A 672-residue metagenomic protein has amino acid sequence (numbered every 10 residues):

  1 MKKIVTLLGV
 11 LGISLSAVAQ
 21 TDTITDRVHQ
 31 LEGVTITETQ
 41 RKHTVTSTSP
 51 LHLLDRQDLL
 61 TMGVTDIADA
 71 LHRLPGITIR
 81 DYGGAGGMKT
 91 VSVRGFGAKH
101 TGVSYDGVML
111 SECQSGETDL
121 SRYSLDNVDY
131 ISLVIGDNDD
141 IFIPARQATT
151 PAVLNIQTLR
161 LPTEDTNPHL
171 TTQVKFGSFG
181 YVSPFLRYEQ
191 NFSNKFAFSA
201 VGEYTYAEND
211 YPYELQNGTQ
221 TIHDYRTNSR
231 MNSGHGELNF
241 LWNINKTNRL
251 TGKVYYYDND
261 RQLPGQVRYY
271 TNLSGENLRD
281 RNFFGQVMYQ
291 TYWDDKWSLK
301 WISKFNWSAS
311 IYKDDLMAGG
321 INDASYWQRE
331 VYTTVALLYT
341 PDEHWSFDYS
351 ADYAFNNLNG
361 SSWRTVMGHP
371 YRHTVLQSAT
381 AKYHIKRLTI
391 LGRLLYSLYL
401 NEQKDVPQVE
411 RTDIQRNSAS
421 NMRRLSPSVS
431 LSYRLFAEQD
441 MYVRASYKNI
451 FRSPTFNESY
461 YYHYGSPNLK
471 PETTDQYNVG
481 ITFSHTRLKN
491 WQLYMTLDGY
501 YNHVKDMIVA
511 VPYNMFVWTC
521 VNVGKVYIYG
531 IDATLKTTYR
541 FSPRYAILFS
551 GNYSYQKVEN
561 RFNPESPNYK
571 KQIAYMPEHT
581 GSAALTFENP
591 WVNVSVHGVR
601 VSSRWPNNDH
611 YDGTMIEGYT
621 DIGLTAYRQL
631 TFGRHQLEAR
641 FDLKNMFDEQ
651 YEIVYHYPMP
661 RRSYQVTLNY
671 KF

Functional and structural regions predicted by a protein language model:
Q20-L60, A68, A98: Short, acidic, small-residue-rich periplasmic hinge/interaction motif at the N-terminus of Gram-negative outer-membrane
A68-M109: Extracytoplasmic beta-strand/coil segments of soluble accessory domains associated with Gram-negative outer-membrane
L125-T171: A beta-strand signature from Gram-negative outer-membrane beta-barrel systems, especially the internal plug domain
A207-Y213, I222-H235, L241-K300, F305-E330 (+3 more regions): Flexible loop and strand-edge segments within Gram-negative outer membrane beta-barrel domains
K296, K300-D314, Y442-K448, R452 (+3 more regions): Membrane-embedded beta-barrel scaffold of Gram-negative outer-membrane proteins
T340-N356, S361-N502, A584: Structural signature of Gram-negative outer-membrane beta-barrels, strongest in the C-terminal barrel of TonB-dependent
R387-I390, Y399, Y494-H503, V521-N607 (+1 more regions): Gram-negative outer-membrane beta-barrel transporters
F549, R600-N607, M615-E617, A626-F672: C-terminal beta-signal and adjacent terminal beta-strands/loops of Gram-negative outer-membrane beta-barrel proteins
